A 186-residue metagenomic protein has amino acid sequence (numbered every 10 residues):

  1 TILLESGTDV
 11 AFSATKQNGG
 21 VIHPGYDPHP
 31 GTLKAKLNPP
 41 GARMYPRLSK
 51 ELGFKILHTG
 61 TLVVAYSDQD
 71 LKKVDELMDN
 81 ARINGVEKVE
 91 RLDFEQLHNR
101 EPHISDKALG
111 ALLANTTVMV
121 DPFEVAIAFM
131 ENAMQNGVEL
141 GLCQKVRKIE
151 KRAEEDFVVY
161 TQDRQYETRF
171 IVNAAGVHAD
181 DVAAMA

Functional and structural regions predicted by a protein language model:
T1, K88-V89, I171: Hydrophobic anchor at the start of a short beta-strand that flanks the dinucleotide cofactor-binding loop
T1-I2, A179-A186: Short, intrinsically disordered, charge-balanced linker/junction segments flanking boundaries in proteins
T1-Q17: Glycine-rich FAD pyrophosphate-binding loop
E5, H58, D93-F94, L142-Q144 (+1 more regions): Short loop/edge segments at beta-strand edges and connector loops that shape dinucleotide/nucleotide cofactor-binding
G7-D9, L97, F129: Short beta-to-alpha linker loops that shape the active-site pocket of alpha/beta-hydrolase fold enzymes
T15-K16, E76, A183-A186: Short amphipathic alpha-helical segments
G20-R100, L109: Dinucleotide-binding Rossmann-like beta1-alpha1 core, especially the glycine-rich loop that anchors the ADP
A111-F170, A174-D181: Helical element adjacent to the flavin cofactor pocket in flavoenzyme catalytic cores
